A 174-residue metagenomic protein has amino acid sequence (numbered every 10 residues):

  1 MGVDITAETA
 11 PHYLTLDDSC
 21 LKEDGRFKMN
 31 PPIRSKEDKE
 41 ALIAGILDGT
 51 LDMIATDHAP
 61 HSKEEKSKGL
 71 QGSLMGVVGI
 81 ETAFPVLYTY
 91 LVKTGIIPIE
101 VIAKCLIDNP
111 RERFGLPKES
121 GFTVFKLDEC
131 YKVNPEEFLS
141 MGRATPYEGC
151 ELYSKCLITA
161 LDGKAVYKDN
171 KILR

Functional and structural regions predicted by a protein language model:
M1-I54: Histidine/acidic residue-rich metal-binding segments in metalloenzymes
P11, P60, E129: Short, glycine/acidic-enriched loop or turn micro-motifs at the edges of active sites
L14, K63, K132: Conserved protein kinase catalytic core
C20-K22, K68-L70, F138-L139: Short, glycine/charged-enriched secondary-structure capping and boundary segments
R26-F27, L47-D48, M53-I54, A59-F125: His/Asp/Glu-enriched, well-ordered alpha-helical/loop segment that forms or immediately abuts the divalent-metal
K28-D38, L74-G79, P146-L152: A short acidic, glycine-rich active-site loop that binds or catalyzes chemistry on phosphate/adenosine moieties
G72, S120-R174: C-terminal cap of metal-dependent C-N hydrolases
